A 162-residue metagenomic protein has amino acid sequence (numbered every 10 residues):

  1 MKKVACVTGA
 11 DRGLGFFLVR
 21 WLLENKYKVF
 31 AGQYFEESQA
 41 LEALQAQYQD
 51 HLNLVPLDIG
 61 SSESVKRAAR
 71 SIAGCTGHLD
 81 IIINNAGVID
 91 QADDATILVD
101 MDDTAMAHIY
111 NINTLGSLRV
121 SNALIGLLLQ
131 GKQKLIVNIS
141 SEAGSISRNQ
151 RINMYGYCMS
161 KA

Functional and structural regions predicted by a protein language model:
K2-F30: Canonical Rossmann dinucleotide-binding motif of NAD(H)/NADP(H)-dependent dehydrogenases/reductases, specifically
C6, I83, V137: N-terminal Rossmann-like NAD(P) cofactor-binding module of classical short-chain dehydrogenase/reductase
N25-L41: Conserved glycine-rich Rossmann-like NAD(P)H-binding loop of the short-chain dehydrogenase/reductase
S38, P56-R70: The beta1-alpha1 cofactor-binding region of Rossmann-like NAD(H)/NADP(H)-dependent oxidoreductases
Q49-N53, S71-N84, D90, D102: A glycine-rich helix->loop->beta "capping" turn within Rossmann-like NAD(P)(H)-dependent oxidoreductase domains
I83, V120-L124, L128: Hydrophobic positions on the long internal alpha-helix of Rossmann-like NAD(P)-dependent oxidoreductase domains
V88-D90, A95-A107, L129, Q133-A162: Catalytic loop of short-chain dehydrogenase/reductase
